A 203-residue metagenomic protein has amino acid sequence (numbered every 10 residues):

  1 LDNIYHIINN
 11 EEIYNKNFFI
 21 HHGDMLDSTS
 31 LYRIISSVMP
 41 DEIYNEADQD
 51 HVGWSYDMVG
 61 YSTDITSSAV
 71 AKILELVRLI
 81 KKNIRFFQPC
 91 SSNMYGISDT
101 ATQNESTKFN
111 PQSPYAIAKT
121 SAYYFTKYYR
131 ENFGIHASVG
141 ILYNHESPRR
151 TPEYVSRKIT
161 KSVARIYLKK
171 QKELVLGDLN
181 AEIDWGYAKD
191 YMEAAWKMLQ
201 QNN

Functional and structural regions predicted by a protein language model:
L1-H145, K189, L199: N-terminal Rossmann-like NAD(P)+-binding domain of SDR-like oxidoreductases, especially those catalyzing
L1-N9, K82, R165-L174, L179: Short, flexible, glycine-rich and Lys/Arg-enriched loop motifs at helix boundaries that contact anionic partners
G23-L26, I65, E146-R157, G177-M192: Substrate-binding strand-loop-helix patch in Rossmann-like NAD(P)-dependent oxidoreductase/epimerase domains
S92, E182, N203: Acidic beta-to-alpha connecting loop that harbors the catalytic carboxylate
E131, R157-E173, W185-N203: Alpha-helical substrate-binding/gating segment
